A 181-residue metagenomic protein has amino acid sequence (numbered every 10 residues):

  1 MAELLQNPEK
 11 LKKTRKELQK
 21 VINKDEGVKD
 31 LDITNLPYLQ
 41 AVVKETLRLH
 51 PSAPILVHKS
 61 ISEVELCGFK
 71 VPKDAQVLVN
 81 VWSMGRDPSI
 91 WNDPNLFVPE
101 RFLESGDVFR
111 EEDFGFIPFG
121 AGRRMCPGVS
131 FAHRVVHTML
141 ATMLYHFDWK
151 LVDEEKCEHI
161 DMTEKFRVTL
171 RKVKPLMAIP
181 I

Functional and structural regions predicted by a protein language model:
M1-Q19, T46, P72-N80, I117 (+3 more regions): Central I-helix of cytochrome P450 enzymes
P8-K10, V129-V168: Cytochrome P450 heme-binding "Cys pocket" and the immediately downstream C-terminal segment
G27-F69, P88, N95: Conserved cytochrome P450 K-helix E-x-x-R motif and the immediately C-terminal K′/meander segment
P37-A41, F114, R134-A141: A structural signal for well-ordered alpha-helical segments within the folded catalytic domains of diverse enzymes
V57, V79-D107: Conserved cytochrome P450 K-helix/beta-meander segment immediately N-terminal to the heme-binding cysteine loop
S62-L66, L103, M162-F166: Eukaryotic intrinsically disordered and solvent-exposed regulatory patches
S105-V136, T163-K165: Cytochrome P450 heme-thiolate "Cys pocket" and heme-binding signature region
F166-I181: C-terminal helix/juxtamembrane-tail motif
